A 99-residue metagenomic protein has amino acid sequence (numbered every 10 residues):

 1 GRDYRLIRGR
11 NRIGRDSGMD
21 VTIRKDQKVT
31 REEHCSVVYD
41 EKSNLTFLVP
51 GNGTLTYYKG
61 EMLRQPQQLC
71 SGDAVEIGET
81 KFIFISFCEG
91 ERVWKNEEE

Functional and structural regions predicted by a protein language model:
G1-R2: Extracytoplasmic/periplasm-facing segments of secreted or lipoprotein envelope proteins
R5-K81, R92: Forkhead-associated
T80-E99: Regulatory inter-domain linker segments that are low-complexity and enriched for serine/threonine/proline
